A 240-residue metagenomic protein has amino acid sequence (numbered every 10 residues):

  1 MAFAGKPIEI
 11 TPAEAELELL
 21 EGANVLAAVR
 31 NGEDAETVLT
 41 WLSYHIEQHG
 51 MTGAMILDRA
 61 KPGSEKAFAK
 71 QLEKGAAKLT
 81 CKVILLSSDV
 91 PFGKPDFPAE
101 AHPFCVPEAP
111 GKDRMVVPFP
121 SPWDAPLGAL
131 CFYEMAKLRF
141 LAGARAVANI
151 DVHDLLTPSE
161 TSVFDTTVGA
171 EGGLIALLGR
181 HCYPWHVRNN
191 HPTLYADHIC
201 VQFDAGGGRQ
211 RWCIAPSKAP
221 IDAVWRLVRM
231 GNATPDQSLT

Functional and structural regions predicted by a protein language model:
M1-E9, K112-V116, L130, T157-T240: Catalytic-site signature of metal-activated, phosphate-bearing donor transferases, centered on the GT-A/GT-A-like
M1-L39, S43: N-proximal low-complexity "stem/linker" segments adjacent to membrane-targeting elements
A23-L26, P62-N149: Active-site-proximal specificity loops/subdomain of glycosyltransferases
T37-W41, S64-K70, P95-P98, P158-S162 (+1 more regions): A short acidic (Asp/Glu
S43-T52: Short, acidic, metal-binding catalytic loop of nucleotide-sugar glycosyltransferases
G53-A54, V147, I175: Hydrophobic residues within beta-strands of alpha/beta enzymes
D58-R59: Acidic ATP/Mg2+-coordinating residue in the GHKL
D151-L156: The conserved acidic donor/metal-binding loop of glycosyltransferases
